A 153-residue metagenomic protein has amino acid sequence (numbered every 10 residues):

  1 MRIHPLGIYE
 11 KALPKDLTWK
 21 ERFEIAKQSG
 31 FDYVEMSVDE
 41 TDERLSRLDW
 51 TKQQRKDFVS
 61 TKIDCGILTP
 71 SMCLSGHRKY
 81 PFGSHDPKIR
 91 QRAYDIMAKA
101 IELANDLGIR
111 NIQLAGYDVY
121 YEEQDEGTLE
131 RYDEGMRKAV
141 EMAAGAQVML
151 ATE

Functional and structural regions predicted by a protein language model:
M1-L17: Boundary/entry segment of secreted carbohydrate-active catalytic domains
G7-K11, E35-S37, P70-S75, I112-A115 (+1 more regions): A cross-family glycoside hydrolase active-site/sugar-binding cleft signature
A12-P14, L48-D49, Q91, L129-E130: Residue-level marker of alpha-helix boundaries and capping positions
D16-K20, K52-K56, P87: Structural motif corresponding to alpha-helix initiation and N-cap regions
W19-E40, L107-G108: Catalytic domains of carbohydrate-active enzymes, especially glycoside hydrolases
K20-E21, I63-C65, Y80-E153: Active-site acidic/histidine proton-transfer and metal-coordination neighborhood in alpha/beta enzyme cores
E35-I63, G116-E123: Glycine-rich, proline-tolerant flexible connector loops at the mouths of alpha/beta enzymes
